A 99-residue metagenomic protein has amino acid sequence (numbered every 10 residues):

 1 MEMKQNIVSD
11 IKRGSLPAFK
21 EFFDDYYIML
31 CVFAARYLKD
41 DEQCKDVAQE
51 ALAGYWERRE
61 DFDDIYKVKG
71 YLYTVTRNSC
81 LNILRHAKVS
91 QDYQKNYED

Functional and structural regions predicted by a protein language model:
M1-M29: N-terminal module of bacterial RNA polymerase sigma factors
K4-I7, A18-F19, V47-E50, V68 (+2 more regions): Hydrophobic side chains within well-formed alpha-helices
V8-S9, K20, C31, A35 (+2 more regions): Solvent-exposed, non-membrane alpha-helical residues enriched in polar/charged side chains
F23-D41, R58: Amphipathic, Lys/Arg- and hydrophobic-enriched alpha-helical face
D24-I28, Q49, R77, H86: ATP/adenylate-binding site constellation spanning eukaryotic-like Ser/Thr protein kinases, ABC-transporter
V32, D46-A53, E57, Y66-N78: Structural recognition of an alpha-helix C-terminal capping motif at a helix-to-coil junction
D63, T74-K95: Arg/Lys-rich amphipathic alpha helix in sigma70-family domain 2
